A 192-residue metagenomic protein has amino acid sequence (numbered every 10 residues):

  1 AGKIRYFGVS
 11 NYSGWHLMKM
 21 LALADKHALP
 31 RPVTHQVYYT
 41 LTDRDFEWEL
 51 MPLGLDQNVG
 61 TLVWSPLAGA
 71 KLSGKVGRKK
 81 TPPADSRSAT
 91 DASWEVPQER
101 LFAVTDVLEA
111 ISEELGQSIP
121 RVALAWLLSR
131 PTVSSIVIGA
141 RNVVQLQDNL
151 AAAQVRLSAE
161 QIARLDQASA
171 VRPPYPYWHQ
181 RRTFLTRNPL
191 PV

Functional and structural regions predicted by a protein language model:
A1-D45, E49: Glycine/proline-rich, positively charged, aromatic-decorated active-site loop/lid region on the catalytic face
K3, E109-A125: Acyl activation and transfer enzymes in specialized metabolism, enriched for ANL adenylate-forming modules
F7, H35, G54, T61-W64 (+4 more regions): Conserved, mostly hydrophobic/aromatic
S13, Y38-D43, S65-L72, W126 (+1 more regions): Glycine-rich beta-alpha junction loops
W15, E49, R141, A159-E160: Cytosolic histidine kinase catalytic core of two-component systems
F46-D85, S118: Aromatic-lined glycan-binding groove of carbohydrate-active enzymes
D56, K80-E114, S129-V133, V143 (+1 more regions): Terminal-tail/helix-coil boundary detector
R121-A123, S135-G139: Conserved active-site loop/cleft motifs that coordinate metal ions or position small ligands
